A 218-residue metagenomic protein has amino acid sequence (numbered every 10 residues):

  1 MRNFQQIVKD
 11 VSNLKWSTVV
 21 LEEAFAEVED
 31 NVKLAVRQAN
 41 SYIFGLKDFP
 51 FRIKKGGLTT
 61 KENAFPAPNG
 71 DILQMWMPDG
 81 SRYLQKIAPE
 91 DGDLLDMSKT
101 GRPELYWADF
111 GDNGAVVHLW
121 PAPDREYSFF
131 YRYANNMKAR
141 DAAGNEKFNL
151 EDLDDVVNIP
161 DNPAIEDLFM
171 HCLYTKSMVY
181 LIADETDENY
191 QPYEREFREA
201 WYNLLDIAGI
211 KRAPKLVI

Functional and structural regions predicted by a protein language model:
M1-I218: Glycine-enriched, solvent-exposed interface loops adjoining structured elements
